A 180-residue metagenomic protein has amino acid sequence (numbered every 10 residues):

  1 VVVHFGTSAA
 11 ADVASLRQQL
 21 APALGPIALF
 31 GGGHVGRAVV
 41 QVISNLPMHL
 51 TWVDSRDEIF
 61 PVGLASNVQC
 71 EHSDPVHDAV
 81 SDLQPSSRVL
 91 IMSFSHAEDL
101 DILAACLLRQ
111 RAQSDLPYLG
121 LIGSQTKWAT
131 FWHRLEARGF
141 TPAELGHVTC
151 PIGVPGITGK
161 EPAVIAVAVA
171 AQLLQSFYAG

Functional and structural regions predicted by a protein language model:
V1-D54, V62-L64, H133, Q172-G180: Segments forming oxygen-rich coordination pockets for charged ligands
V35, E58, K127: Conserved Rossmann-like nucleotide-cofactor binding loop
E58-V68, D82: Short loop/helix-cap segments at secondary-structure boundaries that form the rim of catalytic
V68-D74: Conserved SAM-binding strand-loop segment of SAM-dependent methyltransferases
P75-P85: Short amphipathic alpha-helix with an adjacent loop that forms part of the alpha/beta core around
R88, M92, A104-L135: ADP-ribose/adenylate-binding Rossmann-like module
A97-E98, A104: Cytosolic regulatory regions of ion transport systems
I122-G180: Adenosine-phosphate binding glycine-rich loop
